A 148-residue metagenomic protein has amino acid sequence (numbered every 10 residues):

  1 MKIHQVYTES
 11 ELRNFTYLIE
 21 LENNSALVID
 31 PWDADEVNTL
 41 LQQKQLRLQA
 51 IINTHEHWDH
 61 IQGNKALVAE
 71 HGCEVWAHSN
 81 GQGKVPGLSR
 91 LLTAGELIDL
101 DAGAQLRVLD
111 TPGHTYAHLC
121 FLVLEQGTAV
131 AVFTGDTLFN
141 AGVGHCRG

Functional and structural regions predicted by a protein language model:
M1-Q5, R13, E22, A34: N-terminal capping/interface segment
K2, F15, L88, A94 (+1 more regions): Glycine-rich, flexible loop/turn motifs
K2-Y7, L18, L27-D30, Q105-P112 (+1 more regions): Active-site-proximal beta-strand elements of phosphoester/diester hydrolases
S10-N14, E22-N23, Q126-T128, A141-G142: Active-site-proximal loop/helix segment associated with metal-binding centers of metalloenzymes
E11-L12, S25-A26, D33-D110, A129-V130: Active-site HxH/HxHxD metal-binding segment of metal-dependent hydrolases
L18-E20, L97-Q126: Core dinuclear metal-dependent hydrolase active-site scaffold
W32, Q62-G63, G95, G113 (+3 more regions): Glycine-centered flexibility sites
Y116-G148: Metallo-beta-lactamase
